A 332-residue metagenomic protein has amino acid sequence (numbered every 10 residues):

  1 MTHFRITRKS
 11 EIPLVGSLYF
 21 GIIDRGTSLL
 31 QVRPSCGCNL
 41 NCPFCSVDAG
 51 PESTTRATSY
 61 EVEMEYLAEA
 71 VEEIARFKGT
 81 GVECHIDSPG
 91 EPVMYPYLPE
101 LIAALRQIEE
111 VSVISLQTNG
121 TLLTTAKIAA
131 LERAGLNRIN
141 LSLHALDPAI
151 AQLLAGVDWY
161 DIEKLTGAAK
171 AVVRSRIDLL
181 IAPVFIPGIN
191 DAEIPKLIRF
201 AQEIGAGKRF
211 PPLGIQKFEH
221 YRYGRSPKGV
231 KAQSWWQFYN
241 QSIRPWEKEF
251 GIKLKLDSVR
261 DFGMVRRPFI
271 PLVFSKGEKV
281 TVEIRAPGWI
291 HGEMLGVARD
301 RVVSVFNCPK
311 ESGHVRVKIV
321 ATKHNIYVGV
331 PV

Functional and structural regions predicted by a protein language model:
M1-P34, A49-A57, E73-T80: N-terminal [4Fe-4S]-dependent radical SAM core
R33-A49, L295: Local cysteine-cluster metal-coordination motifs and their immediate loop/turn environment, predominantly Fe-S cluster
V47-L67, I74-Y95, R106-K127, E132-G167 (+2 more regions): Core AdoMet radical
P99-E109, E132, V173, E247: Surface-exposed amphipathic alpha-helices with a cationic face
P99-L105, N190-F210, I270-G277, V282: Short, electropositive alpha-helical surface patch
E163-R225, F238-D257: Conserved C-terminal portion of the radical SAM core fold that forms the substrate/S-adenosylmethionine-binding
E219-G224, K228, Q233-I290: A C-terminal junction/extension of Radical SAM enzymes
G263-V332: Terminal RNA-binding accessory module
